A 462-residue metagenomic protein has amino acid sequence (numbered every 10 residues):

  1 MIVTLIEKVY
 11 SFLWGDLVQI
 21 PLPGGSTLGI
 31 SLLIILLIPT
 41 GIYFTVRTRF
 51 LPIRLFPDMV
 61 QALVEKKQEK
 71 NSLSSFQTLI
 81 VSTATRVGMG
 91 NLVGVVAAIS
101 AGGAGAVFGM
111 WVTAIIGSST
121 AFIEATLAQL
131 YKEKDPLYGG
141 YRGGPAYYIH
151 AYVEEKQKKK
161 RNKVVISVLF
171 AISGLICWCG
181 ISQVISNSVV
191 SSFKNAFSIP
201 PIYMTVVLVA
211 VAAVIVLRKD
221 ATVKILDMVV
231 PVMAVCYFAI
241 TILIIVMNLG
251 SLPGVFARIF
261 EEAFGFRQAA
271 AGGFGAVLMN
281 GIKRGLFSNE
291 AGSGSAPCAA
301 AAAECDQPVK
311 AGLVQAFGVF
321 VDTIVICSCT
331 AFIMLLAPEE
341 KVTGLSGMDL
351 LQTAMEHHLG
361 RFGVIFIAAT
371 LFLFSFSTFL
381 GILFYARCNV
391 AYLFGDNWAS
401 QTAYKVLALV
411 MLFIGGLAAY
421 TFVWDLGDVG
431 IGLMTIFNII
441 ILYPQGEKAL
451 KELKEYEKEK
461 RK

Functional and structural regions predicted by a protein language model:
M1-M89, I99-A106, G117, I441-K462: N-terminal alpha-helical transmembrane segments of multi-pass membrane transport and channel/translocase proteins
L36, F44-V60, I166, N187-F193 (+6 more regions): Membrane-interface loop-to-helix entry segments
T40-T45, T113-Y141, H150-N187, S191-I215 (+2 more regions): Helix-loop-helix module between adjacent transmembrane segments
R47-P52, N91-V95, C177-V190, V211-I225 (+4 more regions): Transmembrane helix-loop junctions in multi-pass membrane proteins
F50-S75, A97, G103-A106, S119-R161 (+3 more regions): Flexible loop linkers connecting adjacent transmembrane helices in multi-pass alpha-helical membrane transporters
E69-A101, L127-L130, L137-V153, L169-I172 (+1 more regions): Alpha-helical membrane segments and immediately flanking helix-loop junctions that form or couple to the substrate/ion
I116-E124, M204-K219, V230-G250, K283-L286 (+2 more regions): Selective recognition of specific alpha-helical transmembrane segments in multi-pass small-molecule
E124-P136, I242-R258, G272, A302-C305 (+1 more regions): Extracellular/periplasmic helix-exit of transmembrane alpha-helices
